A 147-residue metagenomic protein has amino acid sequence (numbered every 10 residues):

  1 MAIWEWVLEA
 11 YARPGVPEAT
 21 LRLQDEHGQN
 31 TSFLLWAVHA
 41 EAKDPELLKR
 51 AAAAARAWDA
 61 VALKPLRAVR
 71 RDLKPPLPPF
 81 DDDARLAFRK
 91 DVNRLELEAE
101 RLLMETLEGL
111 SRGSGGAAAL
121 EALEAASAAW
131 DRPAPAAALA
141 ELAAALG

Functional and structural regions predicted by a protein language model:
M1-E9, A138-A145: Charged, compositionally biased N-terminal leader segments and the immediate start of the first structured element
I3-D25: Short amphipathic alpha-helical segments and their helix-coil junctions
E18-R56: N-terminal interaction modules that seed assembly of large macromolecular complexes
L34-V38, A68, A87: Amphipathic alpha-helical interaction segments
R70-K74: Contiguous, amphipathic alpha-helical segments that mediate oligomerization or scaffolding in large protein assemblies
P75-L146: A charged, amphipathic interaction segment
